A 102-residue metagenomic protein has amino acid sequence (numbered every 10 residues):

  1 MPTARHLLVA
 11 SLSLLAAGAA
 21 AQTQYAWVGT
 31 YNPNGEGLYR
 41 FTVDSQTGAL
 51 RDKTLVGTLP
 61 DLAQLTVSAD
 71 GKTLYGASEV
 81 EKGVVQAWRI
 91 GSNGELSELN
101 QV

Functional and structural regions predicted by a protein language model:
M1-L8: Bacterial N-terminal signal peptides that target proteins for export
V9-A16: Bacterial N-terminal signal peptides
Q22, A69-G71: Residue-level detector of Asp-centered blade-edge/turn motifs that repeat once per structural unit in beta-propeller
N32-G35, E79-G83: Short glycine/acidic-enriched loop and turn motifs that connect beta-strands
F41-G48, A87-E95: Short loop/turn segments immediately following beta-strands, especially the blade-tip and inter-blade linker loops
R51-G57, S97-V102: A short beta-strand motif characteristic of beta-propeller blades
